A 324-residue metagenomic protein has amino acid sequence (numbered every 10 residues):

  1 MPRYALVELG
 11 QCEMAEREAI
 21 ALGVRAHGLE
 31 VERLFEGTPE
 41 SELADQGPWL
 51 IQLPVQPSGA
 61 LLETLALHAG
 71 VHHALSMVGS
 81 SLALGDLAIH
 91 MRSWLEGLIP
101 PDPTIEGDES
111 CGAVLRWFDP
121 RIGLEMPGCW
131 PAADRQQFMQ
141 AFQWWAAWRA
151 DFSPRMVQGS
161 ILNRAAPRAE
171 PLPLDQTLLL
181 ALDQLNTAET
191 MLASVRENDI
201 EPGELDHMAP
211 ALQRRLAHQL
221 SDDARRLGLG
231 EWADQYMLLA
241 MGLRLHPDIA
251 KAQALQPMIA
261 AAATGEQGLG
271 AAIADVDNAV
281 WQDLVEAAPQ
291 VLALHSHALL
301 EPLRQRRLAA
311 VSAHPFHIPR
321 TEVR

Functional and structural regions predicted by a protein language model:
M1-G37, S41-D45, L50-I51, Q56-G59 (+1 more regions): A contiguous, surface-oriented mixed alpha/beta subdomain in the mid-to-C-terminal portion of proteins that forms
L50, L67-A69: Partner-binding and oligomerization surfaces adjacent to conserved cores of proteins that assemble macromolecular
H72-A74: Glycine- and acidic
